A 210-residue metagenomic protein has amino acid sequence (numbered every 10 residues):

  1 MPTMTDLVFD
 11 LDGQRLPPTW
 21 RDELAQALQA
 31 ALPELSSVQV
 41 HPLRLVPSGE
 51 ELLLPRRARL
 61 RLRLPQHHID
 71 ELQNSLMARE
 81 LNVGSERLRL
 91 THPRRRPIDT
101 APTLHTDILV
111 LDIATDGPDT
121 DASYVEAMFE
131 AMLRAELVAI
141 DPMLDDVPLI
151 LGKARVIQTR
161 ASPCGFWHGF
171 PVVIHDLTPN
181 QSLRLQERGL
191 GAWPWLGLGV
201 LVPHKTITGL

Functional and structural regions predicted by a protein language model:
M1-L210: RNA-interacting cores
